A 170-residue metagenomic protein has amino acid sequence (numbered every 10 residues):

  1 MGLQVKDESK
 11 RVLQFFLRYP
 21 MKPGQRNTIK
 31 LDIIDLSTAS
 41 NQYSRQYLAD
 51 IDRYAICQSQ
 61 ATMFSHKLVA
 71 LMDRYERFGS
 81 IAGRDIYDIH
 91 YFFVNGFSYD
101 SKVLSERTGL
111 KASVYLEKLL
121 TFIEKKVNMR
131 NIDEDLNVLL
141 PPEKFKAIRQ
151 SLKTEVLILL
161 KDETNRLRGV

Functional and structural regions predicted by a protein language model:
M1-V170: Structured mid-to-C-terminal alpha-helical surface segments
